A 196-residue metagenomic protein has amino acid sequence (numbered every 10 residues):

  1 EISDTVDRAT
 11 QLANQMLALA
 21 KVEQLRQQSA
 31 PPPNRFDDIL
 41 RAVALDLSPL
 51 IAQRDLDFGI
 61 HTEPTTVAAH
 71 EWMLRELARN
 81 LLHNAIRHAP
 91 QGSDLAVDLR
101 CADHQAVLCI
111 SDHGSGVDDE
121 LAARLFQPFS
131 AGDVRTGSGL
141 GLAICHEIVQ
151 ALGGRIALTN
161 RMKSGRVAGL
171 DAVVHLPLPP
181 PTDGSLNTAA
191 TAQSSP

Functional and structural regions predicted by a protein language model:
D4-L12: Short alpha-helical segment of the dimerization/phosphotransfer core of two-component systems
Q24-A30, T62, T66-M73: Conserved micro-motifs of the catalytic ATP-binding
L50-I60: Short conserved segments within the C-terminal catalytic ATPase subdomain
A85-I86: Short helix-loop "hinge" at the ATP-lid/N-box region of the Bergerat-fold HATPase_c
G92-H104: Short beta-strand/loop element within the Bergerat-fold HATPase_c
V117-F129: Short conserved segment of the HATPase_c
